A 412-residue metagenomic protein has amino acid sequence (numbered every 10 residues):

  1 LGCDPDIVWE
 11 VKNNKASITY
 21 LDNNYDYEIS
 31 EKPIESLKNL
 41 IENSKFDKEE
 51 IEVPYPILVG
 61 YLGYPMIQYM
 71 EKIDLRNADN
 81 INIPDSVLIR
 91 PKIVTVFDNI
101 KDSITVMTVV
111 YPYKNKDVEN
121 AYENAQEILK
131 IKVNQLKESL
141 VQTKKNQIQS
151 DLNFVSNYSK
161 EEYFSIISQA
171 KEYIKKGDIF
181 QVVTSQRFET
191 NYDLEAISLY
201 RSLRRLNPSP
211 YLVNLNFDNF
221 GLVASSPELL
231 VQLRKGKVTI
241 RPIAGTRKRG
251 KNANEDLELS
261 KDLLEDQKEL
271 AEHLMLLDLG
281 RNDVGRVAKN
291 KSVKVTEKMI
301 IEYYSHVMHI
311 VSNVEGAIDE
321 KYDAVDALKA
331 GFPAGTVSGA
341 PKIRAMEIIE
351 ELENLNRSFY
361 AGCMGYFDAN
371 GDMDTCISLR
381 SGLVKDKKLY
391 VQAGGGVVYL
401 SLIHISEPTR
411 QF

Functional and structural regions predicted by a protein language model:
L1-L402, S406: Extended alpha-helical targeting/anchoring segments, especially N-terminal organellar/secretory targeting helices
E407-F412: Short "domain-exit" segments at the C-terminal end of structured domains
